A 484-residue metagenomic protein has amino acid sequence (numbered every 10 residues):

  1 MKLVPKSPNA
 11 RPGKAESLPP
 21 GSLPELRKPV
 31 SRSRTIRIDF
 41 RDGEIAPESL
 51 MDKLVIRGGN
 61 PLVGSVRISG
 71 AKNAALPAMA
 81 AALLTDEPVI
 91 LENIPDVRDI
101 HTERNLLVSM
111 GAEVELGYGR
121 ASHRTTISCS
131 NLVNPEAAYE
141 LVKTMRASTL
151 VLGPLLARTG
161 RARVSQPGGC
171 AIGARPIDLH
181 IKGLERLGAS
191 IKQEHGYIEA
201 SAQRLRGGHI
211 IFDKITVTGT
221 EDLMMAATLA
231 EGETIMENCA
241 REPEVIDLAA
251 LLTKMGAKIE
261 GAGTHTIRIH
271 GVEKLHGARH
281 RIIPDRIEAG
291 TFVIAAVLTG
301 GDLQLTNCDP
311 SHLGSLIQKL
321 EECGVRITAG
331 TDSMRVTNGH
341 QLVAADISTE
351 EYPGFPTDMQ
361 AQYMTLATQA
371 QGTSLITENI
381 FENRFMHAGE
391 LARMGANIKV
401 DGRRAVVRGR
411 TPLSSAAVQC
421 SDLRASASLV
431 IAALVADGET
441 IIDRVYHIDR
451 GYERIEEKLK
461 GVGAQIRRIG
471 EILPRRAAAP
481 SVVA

Functional and structural regions predicted by a protein language model:
M1, E16-S17, G21-P24, E48: Intrinsic-disorder/low-complexity peptide segments enriched for small residues
L3, L26-A484: Short, structured segments at the rim of ligand-binding sites
P5-S7, A15, P19, R37: Ser/Thr/Pro/Gly-rich low-complexity, intrinsically disordered segments
G13-K14, R27: Short, positively charged low-complexity motifs
